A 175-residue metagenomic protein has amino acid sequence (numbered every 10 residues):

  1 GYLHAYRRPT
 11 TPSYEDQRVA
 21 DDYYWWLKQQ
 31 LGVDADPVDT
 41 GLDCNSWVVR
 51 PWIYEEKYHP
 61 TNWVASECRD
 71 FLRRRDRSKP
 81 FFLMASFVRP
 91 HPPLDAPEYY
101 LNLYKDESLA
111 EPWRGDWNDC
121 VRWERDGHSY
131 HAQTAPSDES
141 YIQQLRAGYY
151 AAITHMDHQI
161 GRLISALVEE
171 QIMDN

Functional and structural regions predicted by a protein language model:
G1-E55: Catalytic-site neighborhoods of secreted/periplasmic enzymes that process anionic sulfate/phosphate groups
Y6, E107-A110, E170: Phosphate/oxyanion-binding loops and surfaces in catalytic or ligand/nucleic-acid-binding neighborhoods
Q17-A35, K105-D126: Mobile, glycine-enriched helix-loop/loop "lid" segments at the mouths of ligand-binding/catalytic clefts that gate
P37-R50, N118-E139: Aromatic- and acidic-residue-enriched carbohydrate-binding clefts of CAZyme catalytic domains
T40, C44-A85, A96, S140-A151: Catalytic-adjacent loop/helix segments of enzymes that bind and process anionic phosphate/sulfate esters
D70-N118, S129-Q144: Active-site His/acidic residue clusters
H155-N175: Metal-dependent active-site segment of extracytoplasmic phospho-/sulfohydrolases and closely related
